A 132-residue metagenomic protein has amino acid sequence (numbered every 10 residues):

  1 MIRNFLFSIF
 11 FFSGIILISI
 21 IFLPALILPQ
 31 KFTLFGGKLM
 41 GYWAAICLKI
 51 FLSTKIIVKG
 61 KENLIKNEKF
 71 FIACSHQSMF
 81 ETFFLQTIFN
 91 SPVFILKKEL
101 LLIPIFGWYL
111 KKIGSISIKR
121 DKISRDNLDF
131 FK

Functional and structural regions predicted by a protein language model:
M1-I57, W108-Y109, I113: A transmembrane-helix-recognition feature enriched in membrane-embedded lipid enzymes and envelope glyco-/phospholipid
K55-K132: Soluble catalytic domains of membrane acyltransferases
